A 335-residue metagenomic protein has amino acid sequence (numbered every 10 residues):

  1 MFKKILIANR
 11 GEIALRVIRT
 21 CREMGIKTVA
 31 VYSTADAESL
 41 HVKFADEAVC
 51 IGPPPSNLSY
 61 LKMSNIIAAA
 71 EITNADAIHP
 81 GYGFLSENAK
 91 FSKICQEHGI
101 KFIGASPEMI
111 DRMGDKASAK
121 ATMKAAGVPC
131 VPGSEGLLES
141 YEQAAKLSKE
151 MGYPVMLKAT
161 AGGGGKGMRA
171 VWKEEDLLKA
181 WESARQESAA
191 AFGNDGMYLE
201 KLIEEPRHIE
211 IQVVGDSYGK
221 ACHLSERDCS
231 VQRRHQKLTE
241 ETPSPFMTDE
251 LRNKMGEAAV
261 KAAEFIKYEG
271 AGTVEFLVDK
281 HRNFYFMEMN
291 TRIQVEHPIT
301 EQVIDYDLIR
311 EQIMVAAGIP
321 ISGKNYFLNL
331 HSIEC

Functional and structural regions predicted by a protein language model:
M1-A126, L138-K146: ATP-binding N-terminal substructure of ATP-dependent carboxylate-amine bond-forming enzymes
I7-E23, A48, E71-T73, Q96 (+5 more regions): ATP-dependent carboxylate activation and anion-phosphoryl transfer catalytic cores that bind Mg-ATP to form
S59, F84, R112, L137 (+4 more regions): Alpha-helix initiation/capping motif
I110-M113, M123, M156, M168 (+1 more regions): Methionine-biased hydrophobic packing positions in alpha-helices, especially within tandem helical repeat solenoids
G133-S134: Conserved beta3 strand of the protein kinase N-lobe
K146-M156: Acidic/histidine-enriched active-site and ligand-binding environments that engage anionic O-linkages
